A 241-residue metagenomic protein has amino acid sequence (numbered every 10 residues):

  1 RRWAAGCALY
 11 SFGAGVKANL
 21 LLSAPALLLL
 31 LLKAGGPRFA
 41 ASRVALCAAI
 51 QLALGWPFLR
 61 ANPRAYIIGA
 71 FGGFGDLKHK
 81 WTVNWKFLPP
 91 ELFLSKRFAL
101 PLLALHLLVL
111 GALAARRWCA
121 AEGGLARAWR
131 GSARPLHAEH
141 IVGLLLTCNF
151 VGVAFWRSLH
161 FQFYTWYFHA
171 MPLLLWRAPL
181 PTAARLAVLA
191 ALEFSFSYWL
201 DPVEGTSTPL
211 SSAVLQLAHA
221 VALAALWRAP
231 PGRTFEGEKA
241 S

Functional and structural regions predicted by a protein language model:
R1-G75, K96-S241: Multi-pass membrane glycosyltransferase architecture that uses lipid-linked
D76-L94: Juxtamembrane membrane-water interface segments that cap and precede transmembrane helices
